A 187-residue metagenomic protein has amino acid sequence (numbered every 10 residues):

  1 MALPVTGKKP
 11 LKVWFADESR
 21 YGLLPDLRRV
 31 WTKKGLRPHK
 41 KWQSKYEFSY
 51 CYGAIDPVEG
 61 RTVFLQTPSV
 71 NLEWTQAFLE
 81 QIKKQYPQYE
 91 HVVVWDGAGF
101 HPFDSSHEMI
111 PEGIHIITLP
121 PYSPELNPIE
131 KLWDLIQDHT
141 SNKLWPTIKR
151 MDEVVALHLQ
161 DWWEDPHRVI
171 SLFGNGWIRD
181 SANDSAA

Functional and structural regions predicted by a protein language model:
M1-A187: Short functional hotspots at interaction and active-site rims
